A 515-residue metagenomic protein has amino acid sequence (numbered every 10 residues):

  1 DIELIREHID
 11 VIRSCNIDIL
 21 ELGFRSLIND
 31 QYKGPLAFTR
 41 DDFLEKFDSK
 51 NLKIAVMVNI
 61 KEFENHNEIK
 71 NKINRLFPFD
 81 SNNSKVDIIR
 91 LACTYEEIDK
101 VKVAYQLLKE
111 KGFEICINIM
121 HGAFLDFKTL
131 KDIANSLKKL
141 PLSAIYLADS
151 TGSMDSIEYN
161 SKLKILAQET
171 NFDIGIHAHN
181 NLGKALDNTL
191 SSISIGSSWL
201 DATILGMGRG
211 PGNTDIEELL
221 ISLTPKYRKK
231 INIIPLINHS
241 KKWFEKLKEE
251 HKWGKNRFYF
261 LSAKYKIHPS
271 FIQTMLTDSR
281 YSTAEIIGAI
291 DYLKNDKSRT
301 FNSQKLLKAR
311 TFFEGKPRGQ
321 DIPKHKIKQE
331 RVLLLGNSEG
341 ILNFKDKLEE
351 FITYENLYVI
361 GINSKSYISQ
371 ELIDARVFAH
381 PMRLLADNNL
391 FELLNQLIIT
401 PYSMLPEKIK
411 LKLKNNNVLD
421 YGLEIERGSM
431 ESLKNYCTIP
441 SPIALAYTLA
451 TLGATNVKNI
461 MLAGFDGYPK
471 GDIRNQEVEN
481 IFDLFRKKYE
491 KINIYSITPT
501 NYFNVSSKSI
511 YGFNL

Functional and structural regions predicted by a protein language model:
D1-D321: Catalytic cores and adjacent flexible loops of soluble metabolic enzymes that perform enolate/carbanion chemistry on
P317-L515: Metal-ion/cofactor- or nucleotide/acyl-coenzyme-handling active-site neighborhoods
